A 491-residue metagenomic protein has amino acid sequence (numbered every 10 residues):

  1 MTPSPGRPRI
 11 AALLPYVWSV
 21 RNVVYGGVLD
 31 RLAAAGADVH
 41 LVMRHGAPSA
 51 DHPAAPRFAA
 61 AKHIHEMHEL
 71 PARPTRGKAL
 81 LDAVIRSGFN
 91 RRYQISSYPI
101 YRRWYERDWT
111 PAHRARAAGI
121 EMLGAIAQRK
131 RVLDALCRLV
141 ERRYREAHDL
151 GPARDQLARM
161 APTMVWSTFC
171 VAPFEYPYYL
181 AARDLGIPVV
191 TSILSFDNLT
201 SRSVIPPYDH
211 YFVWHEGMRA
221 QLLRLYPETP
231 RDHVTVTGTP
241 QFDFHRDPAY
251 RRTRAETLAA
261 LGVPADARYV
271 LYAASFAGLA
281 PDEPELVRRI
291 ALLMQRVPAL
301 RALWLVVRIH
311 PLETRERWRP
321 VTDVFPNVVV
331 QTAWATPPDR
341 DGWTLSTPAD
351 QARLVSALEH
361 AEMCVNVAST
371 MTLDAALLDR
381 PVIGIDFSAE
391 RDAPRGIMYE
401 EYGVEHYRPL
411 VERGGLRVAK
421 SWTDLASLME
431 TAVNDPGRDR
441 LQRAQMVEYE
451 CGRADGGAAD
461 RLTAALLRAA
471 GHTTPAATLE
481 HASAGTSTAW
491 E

Functional and structural regions predicted by a protein language model:
P5-W18, N22, H45, E66-L70 (+3 more regions): Nucleotide-activated donor-dependent transferases that construct or modify glycoconjugates
L13, H40-L150, T488-W490: Conserved N-terminal ligand/cofactor-binding loop architecture of enzyme catalytic domains
L14-G26, Y93, I100, S167 (+1 more regions): A short, glycine/small-residue-rich beta-strand->loop->alpha-helix junction that serves as a flexible
V24-R31, F242-G342, A419, L479: Conserved catalytic-core segment of nucleotide-activated headgroup transferases in glycan assembly
E146, P206-L286, P311-R315, N434-Q445 (+3 more regions): A nucleotide-sugar donor-handling region in carbohydrate enzymes
P152, L157, L312-M371, L378: Donor nucleotide-activated moiety binding/catalytic core segment of transferases that use nucleotide-activated donors
I205-Y208, T229-R231, V236, T370-E450: Catalytic binding pocket for nucleotide-activated donors in carbohydrate/polymer assembly enzymes
Y250, A274-G278, D339, P394 (+1 more regions): C-terminal amphipathic helix plus adjacent low-complexity, charged tail appended to glycosyltransferase catalytic
